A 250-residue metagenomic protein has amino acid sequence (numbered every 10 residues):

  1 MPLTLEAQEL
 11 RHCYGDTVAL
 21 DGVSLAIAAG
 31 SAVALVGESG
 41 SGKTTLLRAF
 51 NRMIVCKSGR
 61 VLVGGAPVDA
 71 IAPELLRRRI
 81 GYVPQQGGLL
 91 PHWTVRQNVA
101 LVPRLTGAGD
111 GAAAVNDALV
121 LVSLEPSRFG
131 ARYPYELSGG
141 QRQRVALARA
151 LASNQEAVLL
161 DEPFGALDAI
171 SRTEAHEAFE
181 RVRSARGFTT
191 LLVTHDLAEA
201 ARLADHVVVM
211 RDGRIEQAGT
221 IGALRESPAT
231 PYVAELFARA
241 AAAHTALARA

Functional and structural regions predicted by a protein language model:
G15, I71-P73, W93, Q97-A112 (+1 more regions): ABC-type ATPase nucleotide-binding domains, specifically the catalytic core motifs of the NBD
V36-E38: The feature captures the beta-strand-to-loop junction immediately N-terminal to the Walker
N51: Helix-to-loop junction immediately C-terminal to a conserved catalytic motif
G59, D212-G213: Conserved ABC ATPase "signature" C-loop
P67-G81, L105, L224-P228: ABC ATPase NBD coupling module
Y133-L137, Q141: Conserved ABC ATPase signature
A218-G219, S227: ABC ATPase "signature
